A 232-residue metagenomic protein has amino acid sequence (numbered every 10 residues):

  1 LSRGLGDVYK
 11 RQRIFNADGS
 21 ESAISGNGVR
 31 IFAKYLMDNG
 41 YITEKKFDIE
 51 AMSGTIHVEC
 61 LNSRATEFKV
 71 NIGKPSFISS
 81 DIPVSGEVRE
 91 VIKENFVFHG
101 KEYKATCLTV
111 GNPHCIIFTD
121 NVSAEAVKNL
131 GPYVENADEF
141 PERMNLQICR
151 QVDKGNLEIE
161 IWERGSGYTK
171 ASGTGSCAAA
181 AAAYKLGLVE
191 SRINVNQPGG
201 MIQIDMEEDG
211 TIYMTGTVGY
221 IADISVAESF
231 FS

Functional and structural regions predicted by a protein language model:
L1-Y9: Single conserved hydrophobic/aromatic residue that forms the stacking wall/gate of nucleotide- or nucleobase-binding
F15, L61, V84-S85, I116-D120 (+3 more regions): Short beta-strand-to-turn element immediately C-terminal to the catalytic PLP-Schiff-base lysine in fold type I
A17-A105, K170, Y184-E207, I212-Y213: Acidic, low-complexity central loop/insert segments
S79-V84, V127-N129, S225-A227: Short, charged, solvent-exposed linker or helix-capping segments at domain edges/interfaces that act as flexible hinges
G100, I117-W162: A mid-sequence, solvent-exposed acidic-amphipathic segment
R143, I148-L188, V195-Q197, Q203-I204 (+1 more regions): Catalytic-pocket segment enriched in acidic/His residues
Y213-S232: Short, basic/aromatic-enriched C-terminal tail that caps enzymatic domains
